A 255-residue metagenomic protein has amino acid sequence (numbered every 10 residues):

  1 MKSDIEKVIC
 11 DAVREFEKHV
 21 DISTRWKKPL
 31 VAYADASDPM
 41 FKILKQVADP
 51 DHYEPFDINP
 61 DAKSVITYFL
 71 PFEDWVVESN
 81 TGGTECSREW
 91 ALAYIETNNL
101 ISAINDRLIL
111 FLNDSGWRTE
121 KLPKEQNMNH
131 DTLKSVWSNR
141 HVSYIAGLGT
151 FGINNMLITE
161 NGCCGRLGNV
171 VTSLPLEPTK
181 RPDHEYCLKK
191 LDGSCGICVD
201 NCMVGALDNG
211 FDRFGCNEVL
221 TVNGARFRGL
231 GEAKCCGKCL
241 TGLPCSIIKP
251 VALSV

Functional and structural regions predicted by a protein language model:
M1-A93: Non-catalytic, usually N-terminal nucleic-acid engagement modules in DNA/RNA processing proteins
C86-V255: Catalytic cores of enzyme domains
